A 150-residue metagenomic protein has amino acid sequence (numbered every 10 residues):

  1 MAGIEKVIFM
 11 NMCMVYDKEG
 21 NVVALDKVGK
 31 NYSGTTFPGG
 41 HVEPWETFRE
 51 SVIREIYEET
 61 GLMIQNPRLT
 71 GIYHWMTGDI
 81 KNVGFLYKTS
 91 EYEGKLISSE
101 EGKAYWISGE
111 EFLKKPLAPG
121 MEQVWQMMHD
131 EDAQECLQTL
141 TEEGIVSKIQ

Functional and structural regions predicted by a protein language model:
M1-V22, P38-H41: Conserved N-terminal beta-strand and adjoining loop/helix that marks the start of the Nudix/MutT-like hydrolase domain
V7, Q65, K81-V83: Residue-level preference for beta-strand/loop junctions
M14, A24, L86-K88, W106: Conserved hydrophobic/aromatic beta-strand scaffold that supports enzyme active sites
K18, I72-H74: Residue-level recognition of beta-strand microenvironments
F37-L69, Y87: The catalytic Nudix box helix
W75-K95, V124-M127: Active-site-adjacent beta-strand/loop module that shapes the phosphate/pyrophosphate-binding cleft
K88, I97-H129, S147-I149: NUDIX/MutT-family hydrolases
D130-Q150: Acidic/histidine-enriched, glycine/proline-rich intrinsically disordered or flexible terminal extensions
